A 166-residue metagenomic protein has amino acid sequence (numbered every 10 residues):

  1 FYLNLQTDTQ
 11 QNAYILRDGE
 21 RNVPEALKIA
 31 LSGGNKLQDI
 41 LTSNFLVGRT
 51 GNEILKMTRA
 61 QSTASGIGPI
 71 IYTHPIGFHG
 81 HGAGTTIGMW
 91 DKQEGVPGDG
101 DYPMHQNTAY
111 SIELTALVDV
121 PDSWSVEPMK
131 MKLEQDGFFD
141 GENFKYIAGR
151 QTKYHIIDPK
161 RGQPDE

Functional and structural regions predicted by a protein language model:
F1-E166: Active-site neighborhoods and metal-handling regions in enzymes and metal-associated proteins
